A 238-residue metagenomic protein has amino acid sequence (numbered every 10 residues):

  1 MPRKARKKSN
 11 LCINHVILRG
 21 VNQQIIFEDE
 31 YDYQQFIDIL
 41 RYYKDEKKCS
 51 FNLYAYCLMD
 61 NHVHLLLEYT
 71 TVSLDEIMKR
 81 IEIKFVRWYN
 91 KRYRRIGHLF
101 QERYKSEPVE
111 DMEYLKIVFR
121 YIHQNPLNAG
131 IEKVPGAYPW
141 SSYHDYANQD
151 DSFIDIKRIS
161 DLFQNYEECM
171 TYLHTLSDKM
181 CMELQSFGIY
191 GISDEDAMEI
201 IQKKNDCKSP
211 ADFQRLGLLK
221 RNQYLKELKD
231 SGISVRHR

Functional and structural regions predicted by a protein language model:
M1-A55, E68-R238: Short Pro-Cys-Gly-centered "Cys-loop" motif that presents a nucleophilic cysteine in a tight turn
L58: Conserved strand-loop elements at the edges of beta-sheets that form or border functional pockets
N61-Y69: Short beta-strand->loop micro-motif that forms the acidic, two-metal-ion catalytic signature in nucleotide-processing
